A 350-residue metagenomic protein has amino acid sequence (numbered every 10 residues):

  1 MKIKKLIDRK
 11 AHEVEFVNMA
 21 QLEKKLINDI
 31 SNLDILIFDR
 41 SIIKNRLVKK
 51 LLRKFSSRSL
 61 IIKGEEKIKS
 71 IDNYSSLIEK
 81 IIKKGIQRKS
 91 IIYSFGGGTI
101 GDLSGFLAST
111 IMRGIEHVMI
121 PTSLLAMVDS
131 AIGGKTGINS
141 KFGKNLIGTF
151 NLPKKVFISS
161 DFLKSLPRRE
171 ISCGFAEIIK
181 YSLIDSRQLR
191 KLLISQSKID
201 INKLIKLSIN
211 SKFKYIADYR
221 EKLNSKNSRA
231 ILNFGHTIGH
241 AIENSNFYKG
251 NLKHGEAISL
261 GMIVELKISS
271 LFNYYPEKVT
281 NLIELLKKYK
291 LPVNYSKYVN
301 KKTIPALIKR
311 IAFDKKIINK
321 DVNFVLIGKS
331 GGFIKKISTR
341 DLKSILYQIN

Functional and structural regions predicted by a protein language model:
M1-I91: ATP/NTP phosphate-donor binding region
L6-E13, F106-Q196: A glycine/threonine-rich phosphate-anchoring loop and its flanking beta-alpha core in nucleotide/phosphate-binding
K63-E65, F95-G97, F234-G235: Glycine-rich beta-strand-to-loop/alpha-helix junction loops that act as flexible
I78-F95, S104-M119: Non-catalytic interfacial helical region
T99-F106, M127, H240-A241: Short glycine/serine/threonine-rich phosphate/pyrophosphate-binding segments that cradle anionic phosphate groups
A176-I179, E277-N350: C-terminal charged capping/lid subdomain of soluble metabolic enzymes
L192-K302: Active-site segments that bind and position negatively charged phosphate/pyrophosphate groups
